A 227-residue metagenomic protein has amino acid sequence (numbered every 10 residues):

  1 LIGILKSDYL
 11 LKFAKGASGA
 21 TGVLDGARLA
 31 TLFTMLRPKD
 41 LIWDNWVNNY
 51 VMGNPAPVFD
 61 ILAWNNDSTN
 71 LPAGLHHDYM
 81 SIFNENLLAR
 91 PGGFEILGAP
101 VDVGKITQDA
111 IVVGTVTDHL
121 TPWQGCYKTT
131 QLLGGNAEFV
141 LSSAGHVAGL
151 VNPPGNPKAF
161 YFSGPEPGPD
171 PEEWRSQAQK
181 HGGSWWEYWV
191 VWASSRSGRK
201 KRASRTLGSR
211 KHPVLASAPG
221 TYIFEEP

Functional and structural regions predicted by a protein language model:
L1-H76, S194-P227: Alpha/beta-hydrolase-fold enzymes
L1-K12, C126-T130, P154-K158: Short secondary-structure boundary/capping segments
N65-V101, Q108-D109: Mobile cap/lid helix-loop segments that gate and shape the active-site cleft of serine hydrolases
M80, T129, W189: Hydrophobic, well-ordered secondary-structure elements that form the walls of internal hydrophobic environments
I106, V112-G114, D118: Short beta-strand/loop motif that positions the catalytic acidic residue of the alpha/beta-hydrolase fold
T117-T121, H146-A148: Acidic catalytic loop of the alpha/beta-hydrolase fold
P122-L132, S143: Short alpha-helix in the alpha/beta-hydrolase fold that links the catalytic acid
A137-P227: Catalytic active-site module of serine/aspartate enzymes centered on a nucleophile-bearing elbow/loop
